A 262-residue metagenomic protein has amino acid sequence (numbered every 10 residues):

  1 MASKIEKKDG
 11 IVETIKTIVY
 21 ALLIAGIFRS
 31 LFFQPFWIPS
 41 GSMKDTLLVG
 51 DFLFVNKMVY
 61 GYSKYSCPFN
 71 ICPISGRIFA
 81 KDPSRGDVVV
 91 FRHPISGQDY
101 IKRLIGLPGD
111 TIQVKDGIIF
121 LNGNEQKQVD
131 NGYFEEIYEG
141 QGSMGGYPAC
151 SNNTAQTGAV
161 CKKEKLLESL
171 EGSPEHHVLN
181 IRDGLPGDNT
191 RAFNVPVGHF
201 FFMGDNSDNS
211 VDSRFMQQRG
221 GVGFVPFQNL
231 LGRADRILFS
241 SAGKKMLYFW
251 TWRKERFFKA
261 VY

Functional and structural regions predicted by a protein language model:
A2-V12, I27, F36, S42-D45 (+1 more regions): Soluble "head" domains of membrane/secretory-pathway proteins
E13-F33: Hydrophobic membrane-insertion alpha-helices, especially the h-region of bacterial N-terminal signal peptides
